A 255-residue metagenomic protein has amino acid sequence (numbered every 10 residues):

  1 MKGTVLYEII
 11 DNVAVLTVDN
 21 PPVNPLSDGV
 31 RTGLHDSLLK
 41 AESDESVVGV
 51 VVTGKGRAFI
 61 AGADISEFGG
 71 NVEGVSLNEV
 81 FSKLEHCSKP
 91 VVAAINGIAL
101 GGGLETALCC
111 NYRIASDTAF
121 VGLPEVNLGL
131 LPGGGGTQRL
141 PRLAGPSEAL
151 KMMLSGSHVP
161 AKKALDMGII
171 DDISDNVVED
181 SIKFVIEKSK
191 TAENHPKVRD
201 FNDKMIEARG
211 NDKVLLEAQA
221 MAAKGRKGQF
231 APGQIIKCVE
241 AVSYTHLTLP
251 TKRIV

Functional and structural regions predicted by a protein language model:
M1-K55, E73-V75, E79-S82: Conserved CoA-thioester-binding segment of acyl-CoA-metabolizing enzymes
L16, V52, D64, T106-A107 (+1 more regions): Hydrophobic/aromatic residues within transmembrane alpha-helices of multi-pass small-molecule transporters
T53-K83, A99, N127-L130: Glycine- (often His-adjacent) and acidic-residue-rich active-site loop that binds/positions the CoA thioester
L84-L128, P132-G133: Glycine-rich beta-to-alpha active-site loop
Y112, K151, S155-S157, D171-D172: Well-ordered beta-strand positions
I114-G122, A161, D166-K237, A241-Y244: C-terminal long alpha-helix characteristic of the crotonase
T137-S147: Hydrophobic, secondary-structure "cap" segments at the distal end of domains
T245-T251: Conserved small/polar residues in nucleotide/adenosyl-binding loops
